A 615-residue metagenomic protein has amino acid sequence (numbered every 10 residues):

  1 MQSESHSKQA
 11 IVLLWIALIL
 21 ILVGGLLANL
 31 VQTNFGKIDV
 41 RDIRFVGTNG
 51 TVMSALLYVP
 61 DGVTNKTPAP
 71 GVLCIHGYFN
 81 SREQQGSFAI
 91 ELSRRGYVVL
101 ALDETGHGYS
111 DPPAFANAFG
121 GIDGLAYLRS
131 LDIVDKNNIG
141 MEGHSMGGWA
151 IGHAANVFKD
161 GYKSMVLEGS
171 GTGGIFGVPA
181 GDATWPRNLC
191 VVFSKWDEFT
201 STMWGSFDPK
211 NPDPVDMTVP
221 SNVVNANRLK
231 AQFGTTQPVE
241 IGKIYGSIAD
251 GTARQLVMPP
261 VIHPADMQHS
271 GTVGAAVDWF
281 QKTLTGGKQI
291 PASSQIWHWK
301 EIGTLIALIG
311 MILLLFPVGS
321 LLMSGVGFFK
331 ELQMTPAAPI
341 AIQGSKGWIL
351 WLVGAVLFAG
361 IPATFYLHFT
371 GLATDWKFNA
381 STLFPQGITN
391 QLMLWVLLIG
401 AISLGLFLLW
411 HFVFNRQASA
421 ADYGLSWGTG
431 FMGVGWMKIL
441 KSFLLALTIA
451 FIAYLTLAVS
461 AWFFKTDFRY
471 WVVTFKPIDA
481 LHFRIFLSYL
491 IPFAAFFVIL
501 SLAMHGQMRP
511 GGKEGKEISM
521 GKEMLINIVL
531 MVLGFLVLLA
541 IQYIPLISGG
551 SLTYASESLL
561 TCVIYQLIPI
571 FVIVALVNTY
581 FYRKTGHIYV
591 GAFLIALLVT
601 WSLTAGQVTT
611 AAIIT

Functional and structural regions predicted by a protein language model:
M1-A10, W297, A338-S345, M432-V434: Short, Lys/Arg-rich N-terminal segment immediately upstream of the first membrane anchor
E4-V46, S54-L56: An N-terminal hydrophobic leader/cap segment in hydrolases
I11-L20, A307-M311, V353-A355, L397-A401: Hydrophobic H-region at the start of alpha-helical membrane spans
G25-A28, F316-L321, A359-H368: Alpha-helical transmembrane segments of multi-pass membrane proteins
D39-W297: Soluble extramembrane regions of membrane proteins in the secretory/endomembrane system
S294-L308: Juxtamembrane/start-of-transmembrane alpha-helix segments at the extracytoplasmic/lumenal side of membrane anchors
M311-V353: Juxtamembrane interface at the cytosolic side of transmembrane helices
L352-T615: Alpha-helical transmembrane segments of integral membrane proteins
